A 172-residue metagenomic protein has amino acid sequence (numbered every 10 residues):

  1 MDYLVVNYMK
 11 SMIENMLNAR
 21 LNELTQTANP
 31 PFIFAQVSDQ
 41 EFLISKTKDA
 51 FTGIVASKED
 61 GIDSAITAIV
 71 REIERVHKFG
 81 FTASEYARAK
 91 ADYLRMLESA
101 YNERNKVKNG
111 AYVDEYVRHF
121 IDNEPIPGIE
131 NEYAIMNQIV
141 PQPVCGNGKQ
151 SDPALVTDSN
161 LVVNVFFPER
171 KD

Functional and structural regions predicted by a protein language model:
M1-L4, L21-P141, C145, D152-P153 (+1 more regions): M16 family metallopeptidases and their MPP-like homologs
D2-L17: Active/ligand-binding-proximal structured segments within catalytic/core domains that scaffold catalytic residues
